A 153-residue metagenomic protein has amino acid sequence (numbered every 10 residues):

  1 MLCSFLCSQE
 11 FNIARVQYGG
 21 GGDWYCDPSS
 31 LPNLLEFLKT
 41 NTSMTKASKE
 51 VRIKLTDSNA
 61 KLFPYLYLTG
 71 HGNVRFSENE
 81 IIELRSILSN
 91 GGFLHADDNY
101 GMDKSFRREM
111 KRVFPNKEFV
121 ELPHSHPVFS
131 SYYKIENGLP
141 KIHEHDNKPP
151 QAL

Functional and structural regions predicted by a protein language model:
M1-S8: Hydrophobic h-region of N-terminal signal peptides that target proteins for export in Gram-negative bacteria
S8-Y65, T69-G72: Aromatic-Pro/Gly-enriched surface loop or interdomain linker that acts as a lid/target-recognition segment
F11-N12, G20-G21, D27-S30, D103-L153: An acidic, glycine-rich "communication" segment
I13, Y65-K104: Short alpha-beta junction capping motif
S29-N33, F37, N79, E83 (+1 more regions): Extracytoplasmic/secreted proteins, especially bacterial periplasmic and envelope-associated proteins
K39-S43, S86-S89, K111-P115: Sec-exported extracytoplasmic/periplasmic mature domains
M44-I53, A96-N99, K117-H124: Surface-exposed patches in mature extracellular/periplasmic domains of secreted proteins
S58-L62, L88-S89, D146-P149, L153: Extracellular/periplasmic catalytic domains that process cell-envelope and extracellular macromolecules
